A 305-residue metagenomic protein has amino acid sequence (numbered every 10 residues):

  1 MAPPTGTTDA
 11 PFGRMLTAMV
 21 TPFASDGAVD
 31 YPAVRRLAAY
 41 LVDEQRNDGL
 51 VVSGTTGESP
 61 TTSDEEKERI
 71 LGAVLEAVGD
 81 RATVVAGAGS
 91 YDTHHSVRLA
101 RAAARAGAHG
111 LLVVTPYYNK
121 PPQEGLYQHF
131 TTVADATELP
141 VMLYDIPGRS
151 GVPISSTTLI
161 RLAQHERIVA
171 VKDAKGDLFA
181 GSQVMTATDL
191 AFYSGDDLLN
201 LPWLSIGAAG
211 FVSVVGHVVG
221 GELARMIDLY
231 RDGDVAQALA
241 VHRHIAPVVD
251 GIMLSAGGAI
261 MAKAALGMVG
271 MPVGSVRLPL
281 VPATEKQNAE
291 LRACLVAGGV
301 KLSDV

Functional and structural regions predicted by a protein language model:
A2-G151, L159-R161, V305: Active-site beta->alpha loop and helix N-cap motifs at the rims of alpha/beta catalytic domains
M19, G54, T115-P116, K175 (+3 more regions): Short secondary-structure boundary segments
T93-A103, G181, L199-I206: Catalytic cores of alpha/beta
G107, T137, A187-D189, I206-G207: Short, structured coil segments at secondary-structure junctions
H109-V113, L190-D196, G210-V215: Short hydrophobic/aromatic-enriched beta-strand-loop microsegments
L112, L143, E166-G176, L190-Y193: Catalytic beta/alpha-barrel core
S182-Y193, Q237-A240: Conserved amphipathic alpha-helical segments that form helical-bundle/coiled-coil interaction surfaces
L204-V305: Structured C-terminal cap/extension of enzyme domains
